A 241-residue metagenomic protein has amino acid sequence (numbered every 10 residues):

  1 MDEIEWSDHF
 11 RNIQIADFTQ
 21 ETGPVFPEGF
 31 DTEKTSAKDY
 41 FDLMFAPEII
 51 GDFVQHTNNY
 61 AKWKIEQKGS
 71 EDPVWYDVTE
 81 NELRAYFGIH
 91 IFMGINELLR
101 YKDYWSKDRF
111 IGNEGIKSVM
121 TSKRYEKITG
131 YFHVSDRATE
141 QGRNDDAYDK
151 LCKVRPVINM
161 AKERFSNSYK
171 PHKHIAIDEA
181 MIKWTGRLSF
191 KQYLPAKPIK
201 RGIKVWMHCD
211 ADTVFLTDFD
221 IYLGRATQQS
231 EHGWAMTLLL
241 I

Functional and structural regions predicted by a protein language model:
M1-L240: N-terminal initiation segments
